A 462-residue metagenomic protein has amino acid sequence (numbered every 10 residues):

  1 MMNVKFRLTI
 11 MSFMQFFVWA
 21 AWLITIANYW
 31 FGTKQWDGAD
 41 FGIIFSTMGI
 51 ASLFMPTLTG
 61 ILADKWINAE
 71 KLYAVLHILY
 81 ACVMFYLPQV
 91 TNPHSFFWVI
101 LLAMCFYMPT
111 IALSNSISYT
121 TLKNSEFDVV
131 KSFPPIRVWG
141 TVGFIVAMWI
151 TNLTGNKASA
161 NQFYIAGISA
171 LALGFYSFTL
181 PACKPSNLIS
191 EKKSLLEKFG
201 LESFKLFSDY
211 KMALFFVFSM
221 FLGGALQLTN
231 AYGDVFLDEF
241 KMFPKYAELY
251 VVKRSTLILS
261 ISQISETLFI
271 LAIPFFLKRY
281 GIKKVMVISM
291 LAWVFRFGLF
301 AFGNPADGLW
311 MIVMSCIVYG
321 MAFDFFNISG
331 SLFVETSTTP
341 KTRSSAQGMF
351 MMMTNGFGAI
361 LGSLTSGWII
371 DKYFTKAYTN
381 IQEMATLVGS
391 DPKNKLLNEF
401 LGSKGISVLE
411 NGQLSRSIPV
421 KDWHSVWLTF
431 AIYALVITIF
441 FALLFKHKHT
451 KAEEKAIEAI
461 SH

Functional and structural regions predicted by a protein language model:
M1-M2, P181-F216, E239-A247: Juxtamembrane intracellular "pre-TM" segments in multi-pass secondary transporters
M2-I50, K211-E248, R254-I258, N327: Helix-loop boundary and gating motifs at the non-cytosolic
F13, Y80-V83, P93-L113, I117 (+2 more regions): Hydrophobic core of transmembrane alpha-helices in multi-pass small-molecule transporters, especially MFS/SLC-type
I43-I61, L257-I273: Central cavity-lining transmembrane alpha-helices of secondary-active solute carriers, predominantly the Major
D64-H77, F276-L291: Cytoplasmic membrane-interface "Motif A"-like loop-to-helix N-cap segments of 12-TM Major Facilitator Superfamily
I78-N92, L291-A306: C-terminal ends and interior cores of transmembrane alpha-helices in multi-pass membrane transporters/permeases
L101-W139: Cytoplasmic helix-loop-helix junction between adjacent transmembrane helices in 12-TM secondary transporters
L153-S169, W368-A434: A membrane-interface helix-boundary motif in multi-pass transporters
